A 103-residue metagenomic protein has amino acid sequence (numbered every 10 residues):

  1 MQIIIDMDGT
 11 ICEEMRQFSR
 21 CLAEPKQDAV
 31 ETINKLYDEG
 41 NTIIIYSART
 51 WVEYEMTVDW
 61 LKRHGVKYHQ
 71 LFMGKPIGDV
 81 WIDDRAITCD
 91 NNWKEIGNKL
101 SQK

Functional and structural regions predicted by a protein language model:
M1-K103: Catalytic phosphate/metal-binding cores of nucleic-acid and nucleotide-processing enzymes, i.e., regions that mediate
